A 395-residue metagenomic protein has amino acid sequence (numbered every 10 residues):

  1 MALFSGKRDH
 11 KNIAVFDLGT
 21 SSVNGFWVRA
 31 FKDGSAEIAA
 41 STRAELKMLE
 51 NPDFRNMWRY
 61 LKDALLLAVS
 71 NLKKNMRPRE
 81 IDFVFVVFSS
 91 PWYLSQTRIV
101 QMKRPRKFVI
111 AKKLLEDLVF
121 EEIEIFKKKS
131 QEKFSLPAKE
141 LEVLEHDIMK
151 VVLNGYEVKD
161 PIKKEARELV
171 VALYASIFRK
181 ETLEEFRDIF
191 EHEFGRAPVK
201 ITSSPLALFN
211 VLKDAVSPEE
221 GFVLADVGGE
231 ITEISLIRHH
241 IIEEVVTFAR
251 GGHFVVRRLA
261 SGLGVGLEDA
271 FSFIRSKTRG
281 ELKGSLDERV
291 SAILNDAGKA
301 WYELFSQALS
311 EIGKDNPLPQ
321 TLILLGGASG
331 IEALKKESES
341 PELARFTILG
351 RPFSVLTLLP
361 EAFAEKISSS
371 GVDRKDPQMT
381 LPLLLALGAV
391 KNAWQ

Functional and structural regions predicted by a protein language model:
M1-S22, F26-F83, F88-F222, E281 (+5 more regions): Nucleotide/phosphate-binding catalytic cleft detector across ATP-hydrolyzing and phosphate-transferring enzymes
F16-S22, F88-S89, L224-I231, I237-H240 (+3 more regions): A short acidic Gly-Thr/Ser loop motif
N24, S95-Q96, E233-S235, V245: Short helix/loop capping segments that flank catalytic or ligand/cofactor-binding pockets
L67, K74-M76, S90-P91, L144 (+4 more regions): Phosphate-binding glycine-rich/basic clefts of nucleotide- and phosphate-handling proteins, predominantly
I110-K112, F248-S261, E342-G350: Gly/Ser/Thr-rich active-site loops/lids in small-molecule metabolic enzymes that frequently grip phosphoryl groups
T202-A207, V211-A225, G229-I231, V246-G252 (+1 more regions): Conserved mixed alpha/beta catalytic, RNA-binding, or beta-rich assembly cores of soluble enzyme, regulatory
G330-M379: Nucleotide-binding motor/catalytic cores of P-loop/tubulin-like NTPases across gene-expression machines
